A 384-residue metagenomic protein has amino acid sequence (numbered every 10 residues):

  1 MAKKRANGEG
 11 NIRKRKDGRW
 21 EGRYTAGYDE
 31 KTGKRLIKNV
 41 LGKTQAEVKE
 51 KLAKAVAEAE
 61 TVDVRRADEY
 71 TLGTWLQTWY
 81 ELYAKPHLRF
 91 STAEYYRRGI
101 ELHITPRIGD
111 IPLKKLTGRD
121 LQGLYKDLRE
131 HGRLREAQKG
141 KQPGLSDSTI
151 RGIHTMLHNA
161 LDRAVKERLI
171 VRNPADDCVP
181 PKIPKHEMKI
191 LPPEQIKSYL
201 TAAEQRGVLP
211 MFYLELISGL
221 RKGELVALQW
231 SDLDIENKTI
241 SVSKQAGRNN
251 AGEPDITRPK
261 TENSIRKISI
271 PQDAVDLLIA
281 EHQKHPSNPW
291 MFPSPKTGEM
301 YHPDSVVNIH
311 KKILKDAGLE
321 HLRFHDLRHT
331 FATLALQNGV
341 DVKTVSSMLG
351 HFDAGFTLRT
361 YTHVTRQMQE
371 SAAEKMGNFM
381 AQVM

Functional and structural regions predicted by a protein language model:
M1-A2, T201, N237, R248-D276 (+4 more regions): C-terminal secondary-structure termini that scaffold catalytic or DNA-interacting sites
R15-E21, T25-G123, A280-M291: N-terminal DNA-binding module of tyrosine recombinases/phage integrases
A26, R98, P193-E194, N237 (+2 more regions): Active-site/catalytic core of tyrosine-dependent DNA strand-transfer enzymes
L116, S148, G152, E299 (+2 more regions): Short basic/aromatic active-site micro-motif
L134-D147, R151-T155, K166-W230, I235-E236 (+5 more regions): Basic, Lys/Arg- and aromatic-enriched nucleic-acid-binding interface segment
K166, L209, Y213, I217-E224 (+3 more regions): C-terminal catalytic core of tyrosine-transesterase DNA break-rejoin enzymes
K182, I190, A246-R248, G298 (+1 more regions): Catalytic-site neighborhood detector that most strongly recognizes the C-terminal catalytic loop/helix of tyrosine
D232-T239, H321, V340-T362, E370: Short, polar N-cap/turn motifs at the start of nucleic acid-interacting alpha helices
